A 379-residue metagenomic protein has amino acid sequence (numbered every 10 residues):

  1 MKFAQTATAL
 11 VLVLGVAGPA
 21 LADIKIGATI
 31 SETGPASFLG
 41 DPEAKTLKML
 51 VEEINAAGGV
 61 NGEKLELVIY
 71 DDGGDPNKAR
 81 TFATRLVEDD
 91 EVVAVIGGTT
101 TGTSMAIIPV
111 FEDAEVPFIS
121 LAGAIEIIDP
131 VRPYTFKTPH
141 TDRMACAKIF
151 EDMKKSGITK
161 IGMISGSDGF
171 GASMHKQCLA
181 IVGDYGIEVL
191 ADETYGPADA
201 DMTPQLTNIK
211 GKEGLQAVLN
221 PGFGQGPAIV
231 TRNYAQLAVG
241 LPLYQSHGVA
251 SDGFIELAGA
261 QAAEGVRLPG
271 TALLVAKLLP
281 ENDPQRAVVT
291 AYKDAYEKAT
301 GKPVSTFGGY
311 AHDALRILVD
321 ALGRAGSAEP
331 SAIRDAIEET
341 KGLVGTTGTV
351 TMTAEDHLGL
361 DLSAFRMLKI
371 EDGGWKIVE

Functional and structural regions predicted by a protein language model:
A7-A17: Bacterial N-terminal signal peptides
G18-A22: Sec/Tat signal peptide C-region and signal peptidase I cleavage site
G27-K48, Y70-N77, T99-T100, I164-A172 (+2 more regions): Extracytoplasmic "Venus flytrap"
F38-K45, A57-I127, T138, Y195-M202 (+2 more regions): Beta-alpha junction/loop-to-helix N-cap segments that form part of ligand/metal-binding clefts
T81, I125-I127, P133-A238, D283 (+1 more regions): Extracellular/periplasmic Venus flytrap/periplasmic-binding protein
L86, D90-T99, I119-L121, G162-S165 (+4 more regions): Periplasmic-binding protein-like
Y234-Y310, G374-V378: Extracellular/periplasmic periplasmic-binding protein-like sensory domains
A295-G308, I317-W375: Segments of small-molecule ligand-sensing domains
